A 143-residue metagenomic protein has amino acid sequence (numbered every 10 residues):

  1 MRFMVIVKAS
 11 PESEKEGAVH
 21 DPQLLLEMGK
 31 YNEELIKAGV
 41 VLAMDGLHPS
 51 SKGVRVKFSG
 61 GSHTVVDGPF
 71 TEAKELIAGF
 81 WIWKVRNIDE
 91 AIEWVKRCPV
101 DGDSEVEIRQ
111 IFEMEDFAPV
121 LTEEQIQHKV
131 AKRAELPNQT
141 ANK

Functional and structural regions predicted by a protein language model:
M1-K143: Conserved, structured core segments of small domains
